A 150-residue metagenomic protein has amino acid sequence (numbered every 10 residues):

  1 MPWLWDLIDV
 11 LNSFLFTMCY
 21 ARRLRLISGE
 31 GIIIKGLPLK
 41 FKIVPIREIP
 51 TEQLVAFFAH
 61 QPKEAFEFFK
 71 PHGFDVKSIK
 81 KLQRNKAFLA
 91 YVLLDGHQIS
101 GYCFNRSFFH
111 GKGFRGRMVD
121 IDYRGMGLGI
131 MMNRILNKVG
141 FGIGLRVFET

Functional and structural regions predicted by a protein language model:
M1-L37, I143, V147: Acyl-donor-binding surface of acyltransferase catalytic domains
R23, K81-L82, Y102, R124 (+1 more regions): Ligand-binding pocket scaffold of soluble enzyme catalytic domains
K40-A56: A short beta-loop-alpha structural element at the N-terminal edge of CoA-dependent acyl/N-acetyltransferase catalytic
Q53, F114, M131: Amphipathic alpha-helical recognition patches that constitute DNA-binding helices
A65-L89, L94-K112: A conserved beta-strand-loop-helix scaffold within acyl/acetyltransferase catalytic domains
K112, G140-T150: Conserved GNAT acetyl-CoA-binding A-motif
G116-L128: A short, internal acetyl-CoA/4′-phosphopantetheine-binding micro-motif in the GNAT/acyltransferase core
G125-F141: Conserved acetyl-CoA-binding loop-helix of GNAT-fold acetyltransferases
